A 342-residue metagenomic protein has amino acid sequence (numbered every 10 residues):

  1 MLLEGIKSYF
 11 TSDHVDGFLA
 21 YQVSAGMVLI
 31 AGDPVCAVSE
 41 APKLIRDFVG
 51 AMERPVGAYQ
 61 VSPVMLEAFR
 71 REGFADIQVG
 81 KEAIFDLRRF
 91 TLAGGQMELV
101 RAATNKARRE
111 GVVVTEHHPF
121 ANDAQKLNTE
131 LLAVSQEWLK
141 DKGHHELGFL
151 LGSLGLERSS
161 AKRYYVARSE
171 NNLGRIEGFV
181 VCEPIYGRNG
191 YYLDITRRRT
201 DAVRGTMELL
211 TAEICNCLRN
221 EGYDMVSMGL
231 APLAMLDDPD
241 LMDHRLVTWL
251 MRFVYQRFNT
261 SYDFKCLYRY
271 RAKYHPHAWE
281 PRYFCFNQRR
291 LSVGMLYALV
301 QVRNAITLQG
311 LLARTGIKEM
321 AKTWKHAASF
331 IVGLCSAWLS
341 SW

Functional and structural regions predicted by a protein language model:
M1-P34, Y59-I77, E82, R88-A103 (+3 more regions): A conserved beta-strand-loop-helix scaffold within acyl/acetyltransferase catalytic domains
V35-E40: Short, glycine-rich nucleotide/cofactor-binding loops
K43-I45: Inter-domain linker/hinge segments that demarcate the starts of reverse transcriptase and RNase H-type modules
A328-G333: Flexible acidic/glycine-rich loop/turn elements at helix↔coil and beta-strand↔loop transitions within catalytic cores
C335, L339-W342: Polar low-complexity intrinsically disordered regions
